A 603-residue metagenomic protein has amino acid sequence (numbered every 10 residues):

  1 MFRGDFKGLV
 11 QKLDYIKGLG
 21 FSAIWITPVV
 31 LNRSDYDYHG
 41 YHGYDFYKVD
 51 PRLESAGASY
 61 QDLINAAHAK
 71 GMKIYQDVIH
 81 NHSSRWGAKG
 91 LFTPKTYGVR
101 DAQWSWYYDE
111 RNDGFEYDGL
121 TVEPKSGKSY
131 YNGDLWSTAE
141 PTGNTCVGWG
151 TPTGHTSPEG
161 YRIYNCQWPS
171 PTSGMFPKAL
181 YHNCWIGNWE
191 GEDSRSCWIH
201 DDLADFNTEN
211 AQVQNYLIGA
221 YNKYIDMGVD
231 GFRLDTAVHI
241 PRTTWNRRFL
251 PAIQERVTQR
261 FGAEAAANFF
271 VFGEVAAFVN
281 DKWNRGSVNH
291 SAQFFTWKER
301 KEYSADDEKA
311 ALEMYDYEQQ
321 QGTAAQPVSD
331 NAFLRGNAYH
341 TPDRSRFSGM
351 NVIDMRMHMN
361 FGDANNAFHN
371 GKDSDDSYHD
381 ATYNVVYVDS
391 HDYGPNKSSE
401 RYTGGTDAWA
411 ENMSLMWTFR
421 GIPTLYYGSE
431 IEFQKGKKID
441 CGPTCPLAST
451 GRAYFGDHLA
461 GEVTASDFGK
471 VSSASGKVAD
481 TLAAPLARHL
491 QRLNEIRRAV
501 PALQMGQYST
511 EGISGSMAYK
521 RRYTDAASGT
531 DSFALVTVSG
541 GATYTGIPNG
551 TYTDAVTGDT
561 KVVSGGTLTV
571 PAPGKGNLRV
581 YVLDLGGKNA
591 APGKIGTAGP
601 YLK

Functional and structural regions predicted by a protein language model:
M1-K12, G18-S22, P28-M227, R248-R260 (+2 more regions): Substrate-binding/active-site clefts of carbohydrate-active enzymes
L13-D14, A526: Extracellular and analogous surface-interaction loops
S22, D230, P423: Short acidic/polar active-site loop segments enriched in Thr and Asp
W25, Q76, R233, L425-Y426: A generic structural-conservation signal
T27, V49, D235, I240 (+2 more regions): Conserved residues at the C-terminal ends of beta-strands
L63-G71, N81-H82, E123, G127 (+6 more regions): Active-site-proximal helices and loops of the catalytic beta/alpha 8
V388-P395: Active-site neighborhood of divalent metal-dependent phosphoester/pyrophosphate hydrolases
P395-R401: Surface-exposed cleft-lining segments at the edges of enzyme active sites
